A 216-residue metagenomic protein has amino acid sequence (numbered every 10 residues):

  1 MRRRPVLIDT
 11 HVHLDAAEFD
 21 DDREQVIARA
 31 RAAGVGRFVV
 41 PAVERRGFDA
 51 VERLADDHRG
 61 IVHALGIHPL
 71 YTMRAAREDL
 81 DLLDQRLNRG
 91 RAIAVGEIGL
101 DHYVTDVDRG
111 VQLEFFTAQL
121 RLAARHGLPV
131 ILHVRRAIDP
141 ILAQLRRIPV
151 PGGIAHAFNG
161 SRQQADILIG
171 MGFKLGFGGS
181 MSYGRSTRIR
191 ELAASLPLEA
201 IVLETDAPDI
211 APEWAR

Functional and structural regions predicted by a protein language model:
M1-R216: Mid-domain alpha/beta scaffold segments of enzyme catalytic cores
